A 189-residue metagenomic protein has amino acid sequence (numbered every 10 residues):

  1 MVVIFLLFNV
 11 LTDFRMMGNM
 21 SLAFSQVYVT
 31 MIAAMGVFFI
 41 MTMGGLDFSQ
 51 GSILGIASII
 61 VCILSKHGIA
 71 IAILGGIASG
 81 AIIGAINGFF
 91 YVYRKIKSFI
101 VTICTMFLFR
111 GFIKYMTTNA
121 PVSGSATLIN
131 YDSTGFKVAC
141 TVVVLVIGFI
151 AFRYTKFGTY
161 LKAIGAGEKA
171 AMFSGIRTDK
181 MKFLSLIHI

Functional and structural regions predicted by a protein language model:
V3-K66, Y91: Single transmembrane alpha-helix segments in multi-pass membrane proteins
I4, S58, S79, T105-F109 (+1 more regions): Transmembrane alpha-helical core residues of multi-pass small-molecule transporters, especially secondary transporters
M17-S25, A70, T127-V138: Interfacial loop-to-helix junctions that mark the boundaries of transmembrane helices in multi-pass membrane
A23, M31, S52-I53, A70-A78 (+3 more regions): Hydrophobic alpha-helical transmembrane segments
Q26-G36, S52-I56, I82-A85, V142-V146 (+2 more regions): Hydrophobic alpha-helical segments embedded in the membrane of multi-pass proteins
G68-M106: Alpha-helical transmembrane segments within multi-pass membrane transporters and channels
R94-T155, M181-H188: Transmembrane helix-bundle core of multi-pass membrane transporters and related energy-transducing complexes
